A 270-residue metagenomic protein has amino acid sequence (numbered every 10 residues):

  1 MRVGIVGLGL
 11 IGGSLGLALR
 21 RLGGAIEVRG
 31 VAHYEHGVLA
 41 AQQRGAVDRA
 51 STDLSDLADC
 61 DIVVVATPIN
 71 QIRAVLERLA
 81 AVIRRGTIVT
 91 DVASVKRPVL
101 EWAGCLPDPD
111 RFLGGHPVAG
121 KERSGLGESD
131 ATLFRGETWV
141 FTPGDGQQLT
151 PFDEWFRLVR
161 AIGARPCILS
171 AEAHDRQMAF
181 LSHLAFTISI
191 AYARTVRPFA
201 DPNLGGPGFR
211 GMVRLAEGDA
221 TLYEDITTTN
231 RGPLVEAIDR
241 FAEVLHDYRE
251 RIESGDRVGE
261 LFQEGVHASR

Functional and structural regions predicted by a protein language model:
M1-L54, A58: NAD(P)+-binding Rossmann beta1-loop-alpha1 motif at the extreme N-terminus of oxidoreductases
R2, A25-V28, R111, T138 (+1 more regions): Residues at the starts of beta-strands that form the adenosine-phosphate
L54-I83, T87-T90: Rossmann-like NAD(P)-binding element
T67-I69, A93-S94, P117, Y192: Short glycine-/small-residue-rich Rossmann-like dinucleotide-binding loops
V75-G127: Rossmann-like NAD(P)(H) cofactor-binding subdomain of soluble oxidoreductases
A131-E217: Internal alpha-helical scaffold of NAD(P)-dependent oxidoreductase catalytic cores
A200-S269: Interdomain hinge/lid region at the active-site interface of Rossmann-like NAD(P)-dependent oxidoreductases
